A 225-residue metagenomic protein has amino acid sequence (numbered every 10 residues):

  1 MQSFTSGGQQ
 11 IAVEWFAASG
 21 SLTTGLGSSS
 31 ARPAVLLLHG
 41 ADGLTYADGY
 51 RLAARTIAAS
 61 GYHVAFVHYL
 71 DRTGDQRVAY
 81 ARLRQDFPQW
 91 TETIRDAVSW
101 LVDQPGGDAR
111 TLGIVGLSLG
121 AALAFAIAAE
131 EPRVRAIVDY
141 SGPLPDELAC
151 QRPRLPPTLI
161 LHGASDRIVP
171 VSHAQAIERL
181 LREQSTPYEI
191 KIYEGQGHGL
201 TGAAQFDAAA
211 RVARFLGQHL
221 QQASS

Functional and structural regions predicted by a protein language model:
F4-L26, A31-D103, A204: Serine-hydrolase catalytic machinery in alpha/beta-hydrolase-like enzymes
S60, Q104, E130-R133, L180 (+1 more regions): Conserved dinucleotide-binding and phosphotransfer motif residues
H68, V115-L117, V138-S141, L161 (+1 more regions): Alpha/beta-hydrolase-fold catalytic nucleophile elbow
R95-L155: Primarily recognizes the serine-hydrolase "nucleophile elbow" in alpha/beta-hydrolase and SGNH/GDSL folds
P153-T158, Q184-T186: Short, proline-enriched alpha-helix->beta-strand connector loops that line the catalytic pocket of alpha/beta-hydrolase
I160-H162, D166: Short beta-strand/loop motif that positions the catalytic acidic residue of the alpha/beta-hydrolase fold
I168-H173: Conserved alpha/beta-hydrolase "acid-adjacent" motif
Q184-S225: C-terminal catalytic histidine-bearing segment of alpha/beta-hydrolase fold enzymes
